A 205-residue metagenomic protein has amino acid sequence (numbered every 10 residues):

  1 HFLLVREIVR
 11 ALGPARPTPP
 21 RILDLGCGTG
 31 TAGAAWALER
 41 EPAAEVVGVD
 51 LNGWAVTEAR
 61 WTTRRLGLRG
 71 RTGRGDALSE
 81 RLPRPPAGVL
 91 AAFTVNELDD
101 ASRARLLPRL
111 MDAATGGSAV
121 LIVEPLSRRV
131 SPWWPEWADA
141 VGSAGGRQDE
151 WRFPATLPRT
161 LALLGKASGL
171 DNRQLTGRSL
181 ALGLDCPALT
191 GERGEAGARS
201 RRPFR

Functional and structural regions predicted by a protein language model:
H1-T18: Conserved alpha-helix/loop element of class I SAM-dependent methyltransferases that forms part of the SAM/SAH-binding
T29-P42: Conserved SAM-binding loop of SAM-dependent methyltransferases across substrates and taxa, primarily the Class I
N52: Conserved SAM/SAH-binding beta-strand->alpha-helix loop
A59-R60: Conserved SAM-binding loop
A87-A101: A short SAM/SAH-binding and catalytic strip from SAM-dependent methyltransferases
A104-G116: A short glycine-rich, Lys/Arg-flanked "PGG" loop and its adjoining helix->strand segment in the class I
G116-P125: Conserved beta-strand signature within the Rossmann-like core of class I S-adenosyl-L-methionine
P135-G142, G146-R205: SAM/dcSAM-binding transferase cores
